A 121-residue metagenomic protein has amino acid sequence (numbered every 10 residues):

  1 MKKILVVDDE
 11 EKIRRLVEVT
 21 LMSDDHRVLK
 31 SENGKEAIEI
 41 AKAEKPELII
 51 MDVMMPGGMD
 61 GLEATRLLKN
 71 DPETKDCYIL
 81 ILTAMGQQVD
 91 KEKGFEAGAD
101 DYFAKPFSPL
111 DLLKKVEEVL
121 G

Functional and structural regions predicted by a protein language model:
R15-S23: Charged docking surfaces used in two-component/phosphorelay signaling
D25-N33, I40: Short hydrophobic/Thr-rich beta-strand motif most characteristic of the beta2 strand and flanking loop of CheY-like
E39, L62-K75: Short amphipathic alpha-helix used as the core "switch/output" element in two-component signaling
E44-I50, M55: Active-site beta3 strand of CheY-like receiver
K45-E47, E73-Y78: His-Asp phosphorelay/catalytic-motif detector in bacterial-type signaling
M59, E63, G86-F103, L110 (+1 more regions): Alpha4 helix (beta4-alpha4-beta5 surface) of REC/receiver domains from two-component response regulators
D71, M85-G86: Short, conserved "switch-loop" micro-motifs in signal-transduction and mechanochemical regulators
